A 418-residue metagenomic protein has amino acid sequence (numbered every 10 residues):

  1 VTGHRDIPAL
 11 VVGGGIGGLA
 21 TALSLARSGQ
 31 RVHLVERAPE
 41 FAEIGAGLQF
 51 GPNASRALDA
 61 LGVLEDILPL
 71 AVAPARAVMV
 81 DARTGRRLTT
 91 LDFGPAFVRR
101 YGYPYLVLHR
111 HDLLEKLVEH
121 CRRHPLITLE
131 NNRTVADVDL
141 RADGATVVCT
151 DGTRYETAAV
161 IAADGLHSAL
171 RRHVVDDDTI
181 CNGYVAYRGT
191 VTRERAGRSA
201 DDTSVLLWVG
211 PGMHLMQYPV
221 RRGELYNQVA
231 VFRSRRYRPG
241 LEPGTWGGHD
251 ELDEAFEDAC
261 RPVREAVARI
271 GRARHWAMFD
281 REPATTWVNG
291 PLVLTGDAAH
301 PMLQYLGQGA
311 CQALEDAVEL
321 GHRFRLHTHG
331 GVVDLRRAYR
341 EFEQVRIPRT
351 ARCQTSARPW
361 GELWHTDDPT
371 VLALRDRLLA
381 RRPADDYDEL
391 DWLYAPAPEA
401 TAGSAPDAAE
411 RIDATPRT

Functional and structural regions predicted by a protein language model:
T2-A9, A26, G51-E194, R236-D253 (+2 more regions): Conserved N-terminal helical subregion
T2-I7, P69, L306-G307, H322-T418: C-terminal helical "tail/cap" subdomain of flavin- and related membrane-associated enzymes
D6, L10-A38, I161-A162, Y187 (+4 more regions): Conserved mid-domain beta->alpha element of the FAD-binding
L10, H33, T128, N227-V229: A structural signal for isolated positions on well-ordered beta-strands in alpha/beta enzyme cores
A38-E40, G47: Residues in the short beta-alpha loop(s) of Rossmann-like NAD(P)-binding domains
P69-V72, T128, E257-H275, G331-R340: Acidic/histidine metal-binding catalytic segments
C181-Y184, A200-S204, L225, G247-D250 (+1 more regions): A short coil-to-beta-strand element that immediately follows conserved catalytic motifs
T203-R238, F256, M278: Active-site substrate-recognition segment that forms the wall of the catalytic cavity or substrate channel
